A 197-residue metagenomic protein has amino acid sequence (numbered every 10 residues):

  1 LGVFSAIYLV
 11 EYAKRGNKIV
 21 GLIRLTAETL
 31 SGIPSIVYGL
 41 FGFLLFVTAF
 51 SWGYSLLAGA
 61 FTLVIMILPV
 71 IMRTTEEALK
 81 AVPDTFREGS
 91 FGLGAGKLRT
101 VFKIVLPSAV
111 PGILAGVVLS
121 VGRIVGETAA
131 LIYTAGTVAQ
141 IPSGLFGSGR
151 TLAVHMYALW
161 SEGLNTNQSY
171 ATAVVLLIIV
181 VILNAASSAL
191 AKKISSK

Functional and structural regions predicted by a protein language model:
L1-A27, L40, T48, S188-S196: Transmembrane-helix boundary motif in ABC transporter permease subunits
L1-I7, I36, L40, G112-I124 (+4 more regions): Hydrophobic positions within alpha-helical transmembrane segments of bacterial inner-membrane proteins
L25-E28, G32, I67, G92: Residue-level signal for discrete positions within transmembrane alpha-helices of multi-pass small-molecule
E28-L63: Generic hydrophobic transmembrane alpha-helix motif, especially the helices
P34, L93-G94, P107: Glycine/proline-centered hinge or cleavage motifs at structural transition points of membrane proteins
T74, P83, K97-Y133: Transmembrane alpha-helices
E76-K80, D84, F91, V118 (+1 more regions): C-terminal transmembrane helix and the adjacent membrane-cytosol boundary/short C-terminal tail of inner/organellar
L131-L177: Interhelical loop and adjacent transmembrane-helix boundary motif in polytopic membrane transport permeases
